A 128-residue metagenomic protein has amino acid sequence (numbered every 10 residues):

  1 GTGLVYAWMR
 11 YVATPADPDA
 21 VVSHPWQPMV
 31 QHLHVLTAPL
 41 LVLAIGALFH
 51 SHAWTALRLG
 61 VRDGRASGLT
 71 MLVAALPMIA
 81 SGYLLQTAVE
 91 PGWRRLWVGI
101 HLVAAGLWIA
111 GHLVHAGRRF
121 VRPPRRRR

Functional and structural regions predicted by a protein language model:
G1-R128: Membrane-embedded alpha-helical bundles that constitute the cytochrome b-like, heme-associated redox core of multi-pass
